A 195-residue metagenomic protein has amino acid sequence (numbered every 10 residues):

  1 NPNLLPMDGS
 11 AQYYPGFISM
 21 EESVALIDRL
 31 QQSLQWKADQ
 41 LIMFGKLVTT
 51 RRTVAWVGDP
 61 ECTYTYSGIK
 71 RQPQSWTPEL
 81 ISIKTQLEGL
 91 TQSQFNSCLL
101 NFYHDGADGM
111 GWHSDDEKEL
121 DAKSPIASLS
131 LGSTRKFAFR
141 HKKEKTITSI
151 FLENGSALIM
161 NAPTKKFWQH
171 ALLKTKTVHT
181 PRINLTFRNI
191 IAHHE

Functional and structural regions predicted by a protein language model:
N1-E195: Non-heme Fe(II) oxygenase metal-center motifs and adjacent flexible, charged/small-residue loops
